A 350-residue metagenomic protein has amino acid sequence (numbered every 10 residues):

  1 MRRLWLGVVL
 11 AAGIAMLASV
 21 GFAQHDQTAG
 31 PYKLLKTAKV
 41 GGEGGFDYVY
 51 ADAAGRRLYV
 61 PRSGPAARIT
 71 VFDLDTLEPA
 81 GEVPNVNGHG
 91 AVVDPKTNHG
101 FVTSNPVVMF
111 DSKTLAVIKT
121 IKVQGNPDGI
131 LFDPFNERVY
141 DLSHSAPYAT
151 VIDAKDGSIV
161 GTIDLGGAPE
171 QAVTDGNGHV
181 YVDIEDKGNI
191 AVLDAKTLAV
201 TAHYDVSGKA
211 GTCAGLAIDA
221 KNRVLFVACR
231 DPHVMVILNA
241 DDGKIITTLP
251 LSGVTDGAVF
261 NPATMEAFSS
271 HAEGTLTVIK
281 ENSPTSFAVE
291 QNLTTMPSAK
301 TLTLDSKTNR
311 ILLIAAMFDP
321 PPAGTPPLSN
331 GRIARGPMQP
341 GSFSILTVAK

Functional and structural regions predicted by a protein language model:
M1-V9: Bacterial N-terminal signal peptides that target proteins for export
A11-G13, L17-K350: Predominantly soluble domains enriched in secretory-pathway, periplasmic, or organellar proteins
